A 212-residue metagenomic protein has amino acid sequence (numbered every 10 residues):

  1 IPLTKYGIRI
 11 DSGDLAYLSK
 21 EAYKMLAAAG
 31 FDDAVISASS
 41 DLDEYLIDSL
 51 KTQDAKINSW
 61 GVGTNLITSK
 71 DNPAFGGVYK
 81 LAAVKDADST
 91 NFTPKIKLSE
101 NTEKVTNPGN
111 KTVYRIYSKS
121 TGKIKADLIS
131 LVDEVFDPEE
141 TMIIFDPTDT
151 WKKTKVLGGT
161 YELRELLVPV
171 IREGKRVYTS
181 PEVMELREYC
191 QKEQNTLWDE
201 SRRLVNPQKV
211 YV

Functional and structural regions predicted by a protein language model:
I1-G30, I36: Glycine- and Gly-Pro-enriched alpha-helical subdomains that act as flexible, kink-prone "lid/hinge" or packing modules
G13, K24-A29, A34, L42-V212: Gly/Ser/Thr/Ala-enriched C-terminal appendages of enzymes
S39: Short hydrophobic "strand-cap" motifs at the C-terminus of beta-strands
